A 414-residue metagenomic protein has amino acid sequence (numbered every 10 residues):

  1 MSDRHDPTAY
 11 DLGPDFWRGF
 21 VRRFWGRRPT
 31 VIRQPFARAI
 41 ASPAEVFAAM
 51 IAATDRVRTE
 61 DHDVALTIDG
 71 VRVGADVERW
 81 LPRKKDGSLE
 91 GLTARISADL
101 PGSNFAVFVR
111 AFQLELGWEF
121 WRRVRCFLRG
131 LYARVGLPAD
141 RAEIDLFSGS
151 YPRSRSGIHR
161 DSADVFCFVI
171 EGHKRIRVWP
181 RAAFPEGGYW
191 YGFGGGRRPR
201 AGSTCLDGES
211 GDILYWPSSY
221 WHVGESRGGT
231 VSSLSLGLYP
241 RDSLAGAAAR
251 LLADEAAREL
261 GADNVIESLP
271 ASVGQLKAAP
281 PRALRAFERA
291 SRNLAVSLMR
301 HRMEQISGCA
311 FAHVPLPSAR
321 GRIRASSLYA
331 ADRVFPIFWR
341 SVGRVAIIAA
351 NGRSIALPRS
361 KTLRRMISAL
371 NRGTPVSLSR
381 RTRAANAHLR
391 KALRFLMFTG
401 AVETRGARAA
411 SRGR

Functional and structural regions predicted by a protein language model:
S2-R23, F36-S42, F47-S210, H222-S268 (+1 more regions): Active-site region of the double-stranded beta-helix
I32, L234, L396: A residue-level signal for conserved active-site and pocket-lining positions in enzyme catalytic cores
R250-C309: Long, charge-rich alpha-helical interaction segments
A290-L370, R394, R405-R414: Acidic, low-complexity/disordered tracts enriched in E/D and polar residues
S368-S379, V402: Short capping segments at the starts of secondary-structure elements
R383-F398: Short amphipathic alpha-helical interaction segments
